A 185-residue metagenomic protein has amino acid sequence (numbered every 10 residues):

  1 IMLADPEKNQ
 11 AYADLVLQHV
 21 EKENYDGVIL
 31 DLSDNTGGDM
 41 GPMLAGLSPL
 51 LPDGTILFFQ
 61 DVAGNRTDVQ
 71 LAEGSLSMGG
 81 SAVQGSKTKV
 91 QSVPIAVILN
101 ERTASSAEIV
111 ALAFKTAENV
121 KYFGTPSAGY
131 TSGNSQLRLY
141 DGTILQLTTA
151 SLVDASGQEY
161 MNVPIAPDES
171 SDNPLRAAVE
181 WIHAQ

Functional and structural regions predicted by a protein language model:
I1-F58, S75-L76, H183: Flexible, low-complexity junctional segments that flank or bridge functional domains
I1-L3, D31-N35, Q60-V62, I98-R102 (+2 more regions): Active-site-proximal beta-strand/loop segments in catalytic clefts of secreted hydrolases
Q10-L17, M40-S48, S92-I95, A107-A111 (+2 more regions): Extracytoplasmic/secreted envelope proteins and their assembly/folding machinery, especially bacterial periplasmic
Y25-V28, V90-A96, A117-E118: Short, surface-exposed connector motifs at secondary-structure boundaries
G37-P94, S132-Q136, L145, T149-A155 (+1 more regions): Gly/Ser/Thr-rich loop/hinge elements
P52-F59, K115-G124: Bacterial peptidoglycan biogenesis and beta-lactam-recognition machinery
G124, Y130-Y140: C-terminal soluble interaction/assembly domains
M161, I165-Q185: Low-complexity, Gly/Ser/Thr/Pro-rich intrinsically disordered linker/tail segments
